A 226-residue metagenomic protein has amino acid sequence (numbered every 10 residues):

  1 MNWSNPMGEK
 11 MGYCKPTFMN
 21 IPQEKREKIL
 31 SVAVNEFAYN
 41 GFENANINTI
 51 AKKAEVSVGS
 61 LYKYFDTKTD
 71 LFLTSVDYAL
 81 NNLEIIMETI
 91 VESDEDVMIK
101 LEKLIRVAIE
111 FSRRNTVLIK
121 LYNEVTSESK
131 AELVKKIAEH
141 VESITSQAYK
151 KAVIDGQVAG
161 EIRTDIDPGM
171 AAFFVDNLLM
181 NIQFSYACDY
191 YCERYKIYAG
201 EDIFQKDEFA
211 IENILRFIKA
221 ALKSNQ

Functional and structural regions predicted by a protein language model:
M1-Y13, Q147, K151-A159, N177 (+1 more regions): C-terminal peripheral helix-coil segments that are non-catalytic and often amphipathic
K25-A33, I50, S75-L83, Y149: Generic hydrophobic, amphipathic alpha-helix propensity
K28, E36-D70, T74: Helix-turn-helix
V32-E36, F111: Short amphipathic alpha-helical elements of helix-turn-helix/winged-helix folds
T74, E88-V117, P168-V175, E208: Hydrophobic alpha-helical connector segments
N81-E84, E88-T89, E132-E161, G169-F173 (+1 more regions): Amphipathic alpha-helical packing segments from all-alpha helical-bundle domains
I109-A148, M170-A172, G200-F204: Short secondary-structure transition hinges
